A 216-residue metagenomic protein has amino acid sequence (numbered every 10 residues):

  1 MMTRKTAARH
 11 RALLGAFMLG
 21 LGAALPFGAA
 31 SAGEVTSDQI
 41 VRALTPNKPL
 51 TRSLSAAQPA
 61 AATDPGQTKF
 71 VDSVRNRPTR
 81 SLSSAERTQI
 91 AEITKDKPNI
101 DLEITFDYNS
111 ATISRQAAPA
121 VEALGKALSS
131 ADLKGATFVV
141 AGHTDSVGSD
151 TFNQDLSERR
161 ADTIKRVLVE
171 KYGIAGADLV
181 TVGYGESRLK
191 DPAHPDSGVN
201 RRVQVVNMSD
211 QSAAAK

Functional and structural regions predicted by a protein language model:
M2-F17: Bacterial N-terminal signal peptides that target proteins for export
G15-P26: Bacterial N-terminal signal peptides
G28-S31: Bacterial Sec-dependent signal peptides at the C-terminal "C-region" and cleavage site
G33-T137, D210-K216: Periplasmic peptidoglycan-binding/tethering modules of Gram-negative envelope proteins
H143-K216: Periplasmic OmpA-like peptidoglycan-binding domain that tethers envelope proteins to the cell wall
